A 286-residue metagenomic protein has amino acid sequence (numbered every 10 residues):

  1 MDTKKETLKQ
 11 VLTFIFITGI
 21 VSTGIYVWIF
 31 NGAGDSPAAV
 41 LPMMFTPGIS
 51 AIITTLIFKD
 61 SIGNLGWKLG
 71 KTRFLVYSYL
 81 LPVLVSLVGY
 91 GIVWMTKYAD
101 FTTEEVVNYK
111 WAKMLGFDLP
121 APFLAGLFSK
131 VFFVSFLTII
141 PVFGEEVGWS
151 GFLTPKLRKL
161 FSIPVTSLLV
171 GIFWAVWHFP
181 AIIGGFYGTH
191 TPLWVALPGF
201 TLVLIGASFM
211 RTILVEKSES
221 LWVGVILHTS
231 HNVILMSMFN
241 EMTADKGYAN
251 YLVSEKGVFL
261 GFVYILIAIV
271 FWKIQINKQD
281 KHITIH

Functional and structural regions predicted by a protein language model:
M1-T7: Short, Lys/Arg-rich, polar N-terminal cytosolic tail immediately upstream of the first transmembrane signal-anchor
D2, P42-V83, I92-A112, P141 (+1 more regions): Membrane-helix interface linkers and caps
Q10-T23, T46, Y77-V85, F173: Alpha-helical transmembrane segments
Y26-V40, N64: Short, hydrophobic transmembrane alpha-helix segments
V76-V93, T212-H228: Hydrophobic alpha-helical membrane-insertion segments
G116-I139, T201-A207, G257-F262: Hydrophobic alpha-helical transmembrane segments
F143-F173, E216-S220: Membrane-interface helix/loop boundary segments of multi-pass membrane proteins
W194, T229-H286: C-terminal membrane module of polytopic membrane proteins
